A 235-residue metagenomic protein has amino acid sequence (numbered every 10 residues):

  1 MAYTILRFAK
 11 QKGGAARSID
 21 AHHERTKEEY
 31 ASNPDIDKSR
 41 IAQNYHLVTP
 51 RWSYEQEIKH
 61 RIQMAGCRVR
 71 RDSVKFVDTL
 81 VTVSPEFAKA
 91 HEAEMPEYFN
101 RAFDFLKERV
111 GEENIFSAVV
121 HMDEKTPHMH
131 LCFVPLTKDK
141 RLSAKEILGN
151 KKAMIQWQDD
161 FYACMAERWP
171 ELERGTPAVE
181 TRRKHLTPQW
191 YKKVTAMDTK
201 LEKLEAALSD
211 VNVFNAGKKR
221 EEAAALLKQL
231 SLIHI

Functional and structural regions predicted by a protein language model:
M1-L232: N-terminal nicking endonuclease/strand-transfer module with a His-rich metal-binding environment and a catalytic Tyr
